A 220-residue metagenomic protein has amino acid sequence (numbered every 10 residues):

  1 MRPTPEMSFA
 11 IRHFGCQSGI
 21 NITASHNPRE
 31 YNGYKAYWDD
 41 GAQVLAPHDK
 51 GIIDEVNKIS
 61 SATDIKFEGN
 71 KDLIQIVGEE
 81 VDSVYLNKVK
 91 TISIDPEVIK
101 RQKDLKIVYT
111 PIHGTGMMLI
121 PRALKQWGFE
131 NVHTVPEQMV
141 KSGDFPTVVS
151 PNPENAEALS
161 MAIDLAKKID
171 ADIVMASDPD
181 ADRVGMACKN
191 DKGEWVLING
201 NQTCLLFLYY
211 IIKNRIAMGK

Functional and structural regions predicted by a protein language model:
M1-Y31, E130-M186: N-terminal small/polar loop signature for handling phosphorylated ligands or for N-terminal nucleophile
R2, S25-N27, G41-A42, D49 (+4 more regions): Short, glycine-/Ser/Thr-/acidic-enriched flexible segments
E6-M7, V84-K88, A158-M161, T203 (+1 more regions): Well-ordered alpha-helical segments embedded in enzymatic catalytic cores
F9-H13, T115-R122, C188-N190: Short glycine/threonine-rich loop-to-helix capping motif typified by GTGT followed within a few residues by an Asp-Pro
Y31-W38, D182-G200: Short Gly/Thr/Asp-enriched flexible loops that form oxyanion-binding sites at enzyme active sites
N32-A158, L165: Gly/Ser/Thr-enriched, mixed-charge loops and adjacent short helices that form phosphate/oxyanion-binding elements
I59-V81, N190-K220: Proline/glycine-rich low-complexity loops and linkers
V98-K106, D170, R215-K220: Short, surface-exposed connector motifs at secondary-structure boundaries
